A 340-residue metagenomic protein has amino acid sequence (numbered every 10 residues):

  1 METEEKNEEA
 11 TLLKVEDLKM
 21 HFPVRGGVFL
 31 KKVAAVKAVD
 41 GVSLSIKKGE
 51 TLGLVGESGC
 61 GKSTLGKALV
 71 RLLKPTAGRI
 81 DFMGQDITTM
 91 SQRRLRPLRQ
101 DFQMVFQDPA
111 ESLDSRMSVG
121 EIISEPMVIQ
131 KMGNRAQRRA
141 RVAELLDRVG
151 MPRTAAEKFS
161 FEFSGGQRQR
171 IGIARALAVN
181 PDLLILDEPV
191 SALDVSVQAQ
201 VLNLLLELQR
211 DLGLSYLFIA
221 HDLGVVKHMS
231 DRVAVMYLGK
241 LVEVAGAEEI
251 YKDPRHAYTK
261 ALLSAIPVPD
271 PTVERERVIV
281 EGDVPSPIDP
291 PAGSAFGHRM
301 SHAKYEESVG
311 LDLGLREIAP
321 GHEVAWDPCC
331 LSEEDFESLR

Functional and structural regions predicted by a protein language model:
K6-T11, R25-L30, A247-R340: Charged, flexible cofactor/metal-binding loops and thiol motifs
V70: Helix-to-loop junction immediately C-terminal to a conserved catalytic motif
G78-D86, L98: Conserved ABC transporter NBD signature motif
D86, Q137-T154, L263-S264: Conserved ABC ATPase "signature" region
F159-F163, Q167: Conserved ABC ATPase signature
A178-D182: A short, proline-enriched helix->beta-strand linker immediately N-terminal to the Walker B motif in ABC-type P-loop
I185, P189, L193, V197-R275: P-loop NTP-binding/switch modules centered on Walker-like glycine-rich loops
